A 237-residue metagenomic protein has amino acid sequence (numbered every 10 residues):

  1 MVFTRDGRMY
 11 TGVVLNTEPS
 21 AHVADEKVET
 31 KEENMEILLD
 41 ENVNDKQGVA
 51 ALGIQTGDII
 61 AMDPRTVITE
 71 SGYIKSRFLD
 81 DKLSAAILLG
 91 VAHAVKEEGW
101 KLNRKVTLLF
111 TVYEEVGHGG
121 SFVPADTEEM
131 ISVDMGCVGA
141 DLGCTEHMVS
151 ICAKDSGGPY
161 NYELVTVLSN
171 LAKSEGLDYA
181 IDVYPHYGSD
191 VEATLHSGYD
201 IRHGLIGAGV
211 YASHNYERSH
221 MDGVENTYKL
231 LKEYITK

Functional and structural regions predicted by a protein language model:
M1-K237: N-terminal hydrophobic/helix-forming segments and targeting peptides
